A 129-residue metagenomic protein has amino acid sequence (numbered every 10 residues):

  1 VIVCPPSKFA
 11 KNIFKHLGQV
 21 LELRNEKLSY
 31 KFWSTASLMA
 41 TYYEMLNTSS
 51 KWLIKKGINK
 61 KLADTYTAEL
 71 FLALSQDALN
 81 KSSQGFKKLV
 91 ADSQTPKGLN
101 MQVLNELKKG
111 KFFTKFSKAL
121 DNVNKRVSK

Functional and structural regions predicted by a protein language model:
V1-K81, N122-R126: Internal alpha-helical scaffold of NAD(P)-dependent oxidoreductase catalytic cores
K8, A68, L72-K129: NAD(P)-dependent Rossmann-like dehydrogenase/reductase catalytic/cofactor-binding core
